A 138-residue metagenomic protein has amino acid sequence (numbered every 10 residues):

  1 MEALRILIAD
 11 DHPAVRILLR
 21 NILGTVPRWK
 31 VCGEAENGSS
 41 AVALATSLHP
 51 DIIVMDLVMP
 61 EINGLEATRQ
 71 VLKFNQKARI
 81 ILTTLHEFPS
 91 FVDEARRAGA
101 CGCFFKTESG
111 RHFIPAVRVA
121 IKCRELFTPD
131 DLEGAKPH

Functional and structural regions predicted by a protein language model:
E2-V15, L19-L23: Conserved acidic segment of CheY-like receiver
A9-D10, A35, I53: Conserved sequence signature across two-component system core domains
N37-S40, N63-E66: Acidic catalytic/metal-coordinating carboxylates
L48-V54: Active-site beta3 strand of CheY-like receiver
P60: The feature encodes the CheY-like receiver
V92-R96, F105-H138: Short, flexible helix-to-coil linker/hinge segments that flank and couple to helix-turn-helix
